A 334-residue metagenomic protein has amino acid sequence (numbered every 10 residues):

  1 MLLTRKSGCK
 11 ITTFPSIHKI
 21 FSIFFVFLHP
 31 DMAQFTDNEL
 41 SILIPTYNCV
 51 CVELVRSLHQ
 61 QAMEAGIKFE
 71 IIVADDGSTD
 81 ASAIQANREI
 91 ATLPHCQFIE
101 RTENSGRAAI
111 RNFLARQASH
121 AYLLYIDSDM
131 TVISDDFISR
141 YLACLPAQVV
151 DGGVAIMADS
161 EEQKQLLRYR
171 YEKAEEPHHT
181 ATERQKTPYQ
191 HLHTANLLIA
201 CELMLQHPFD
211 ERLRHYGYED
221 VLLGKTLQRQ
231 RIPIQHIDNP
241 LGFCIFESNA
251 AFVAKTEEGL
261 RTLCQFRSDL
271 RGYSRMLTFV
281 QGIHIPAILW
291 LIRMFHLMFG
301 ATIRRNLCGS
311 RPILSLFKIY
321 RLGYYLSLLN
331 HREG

Functional and structural regions predicted by a protein language model:
N48-M63: Short, well-formed alpha-helical segments that are part of the catalytic scaffolds of diverse glycosyltransferases
D75-Q85, M130-T131: A conserved acidic beta->alpha catalytic loop
R101-A118: Glycine-rich, basic loop-to-helix element that forms the pyrophosphate-binding segment of sugar-nucleotide handling
L123: Short aromatic/hydrophobic "clamp" motif used to bind/position activated sugar donors
D135-L166: Conserved donor NDP-sugar-binding/catalytic core segment of glycosyltransferases
Y169-Y189: Short, flexible, basic/aromatic active-site loop/helix in glycosyltransferases
H215-L223: Acidic donor-binding loop at a coil-to-helix junction in glycosyltransferase catalytic cores that engages
E258, R275-G334: Non-catalytic, C-terminal membrane-associated alpha-helical segments of glycosyltransferases
